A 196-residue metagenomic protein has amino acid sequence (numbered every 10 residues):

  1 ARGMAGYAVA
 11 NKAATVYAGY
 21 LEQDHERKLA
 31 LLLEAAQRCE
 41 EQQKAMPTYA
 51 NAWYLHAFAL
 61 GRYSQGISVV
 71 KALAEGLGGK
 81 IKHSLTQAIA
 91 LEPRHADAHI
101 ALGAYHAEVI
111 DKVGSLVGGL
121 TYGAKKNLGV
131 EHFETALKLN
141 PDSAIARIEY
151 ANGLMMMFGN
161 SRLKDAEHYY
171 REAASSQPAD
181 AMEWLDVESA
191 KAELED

Functional and structural regions predicted by a protein language model:
A1-G3, Y7, Q23: Alpha-solenoid helical-repeat scaffolds
G3-A5, Y49, H95, S143 (+1 more regions): Residue-level recognition of tetratricopeptide repeat
A10-A45, F58-R94, A104-L139, G153-H168 (+2 more regions): Short coil/linker segments at helix-helix boundaries
T48-A57: Short, flexible active-site-proximal loops enriched in glycine and acidic residues
D97-L102, A144-G153: Amphipathic alpha-helical protein-interaction segments enriched in hydrophobic
A144-I148, M156, K164-D196: Terminal, low-structured helical/coil segments at or just beyond the last alpha-helical repeat
